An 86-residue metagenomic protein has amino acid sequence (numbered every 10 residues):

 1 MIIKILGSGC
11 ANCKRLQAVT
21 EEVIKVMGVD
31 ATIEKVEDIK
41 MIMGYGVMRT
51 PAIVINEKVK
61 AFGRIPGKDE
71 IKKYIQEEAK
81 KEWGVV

Functional and structural regions predicted by a protein language model:
M1-I2, D30, Q76-V86: Compositionally biased, disordered extreme N-termini, encompassing classical targeting presequences
M1-V19: Local sequence-structure signature of Cys/Sec-based thiol-disulfide redox active-site neighborhoods
I2-I5, I33, G44: Immediate flanking context of iron-sulfur cluster ligation sites
N12, M43-Y45: Auxiliary Fe-S-binding modules of radical SAM enzymes
V19-T32: Conserved helix-turn-beta segment immediately C-terminal to the redox Cys motif in thioredoxin-like folds
V29-M41: Thiol-based oxidoreductase modules, predominantly thioredoxin-like and allied folds used for disulfide exchange
G46-V54: Structural micro-motif
E57-W83: Non-catalytic, surface beta->alpha helical segment in thiol-disulfide oxidoreductase systems
